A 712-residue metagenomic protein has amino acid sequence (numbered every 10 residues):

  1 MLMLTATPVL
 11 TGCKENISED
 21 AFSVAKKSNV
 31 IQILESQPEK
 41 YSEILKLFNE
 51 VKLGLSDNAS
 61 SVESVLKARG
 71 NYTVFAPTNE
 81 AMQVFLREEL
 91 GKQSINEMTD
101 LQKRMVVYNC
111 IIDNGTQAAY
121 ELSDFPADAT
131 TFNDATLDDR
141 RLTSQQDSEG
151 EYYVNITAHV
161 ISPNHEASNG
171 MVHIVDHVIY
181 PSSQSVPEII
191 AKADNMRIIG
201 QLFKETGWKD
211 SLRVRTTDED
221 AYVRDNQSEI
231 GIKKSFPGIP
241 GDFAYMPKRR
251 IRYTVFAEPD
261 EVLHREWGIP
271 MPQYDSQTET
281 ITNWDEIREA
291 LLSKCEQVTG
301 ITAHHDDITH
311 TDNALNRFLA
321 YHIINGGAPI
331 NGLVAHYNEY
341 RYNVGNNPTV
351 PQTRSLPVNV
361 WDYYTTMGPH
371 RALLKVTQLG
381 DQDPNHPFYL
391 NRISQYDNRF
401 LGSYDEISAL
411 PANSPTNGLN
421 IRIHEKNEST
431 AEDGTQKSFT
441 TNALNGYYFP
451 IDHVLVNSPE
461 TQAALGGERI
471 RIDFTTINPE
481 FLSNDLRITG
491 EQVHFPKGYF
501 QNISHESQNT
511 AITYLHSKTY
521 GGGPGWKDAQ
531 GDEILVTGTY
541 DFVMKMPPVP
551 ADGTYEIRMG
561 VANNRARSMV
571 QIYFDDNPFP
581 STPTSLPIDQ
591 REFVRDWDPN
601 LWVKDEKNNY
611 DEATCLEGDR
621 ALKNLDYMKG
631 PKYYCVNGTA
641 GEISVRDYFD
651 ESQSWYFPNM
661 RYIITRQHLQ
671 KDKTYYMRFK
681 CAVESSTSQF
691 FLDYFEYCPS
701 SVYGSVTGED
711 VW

Functional and structural regions predicted by a protein language model:
M1-G12: Sec-dependent bacterial lipoprotein signal peptides
T11-W712: Mature, structured domains of secreted/extracytosolic soluble proteins
